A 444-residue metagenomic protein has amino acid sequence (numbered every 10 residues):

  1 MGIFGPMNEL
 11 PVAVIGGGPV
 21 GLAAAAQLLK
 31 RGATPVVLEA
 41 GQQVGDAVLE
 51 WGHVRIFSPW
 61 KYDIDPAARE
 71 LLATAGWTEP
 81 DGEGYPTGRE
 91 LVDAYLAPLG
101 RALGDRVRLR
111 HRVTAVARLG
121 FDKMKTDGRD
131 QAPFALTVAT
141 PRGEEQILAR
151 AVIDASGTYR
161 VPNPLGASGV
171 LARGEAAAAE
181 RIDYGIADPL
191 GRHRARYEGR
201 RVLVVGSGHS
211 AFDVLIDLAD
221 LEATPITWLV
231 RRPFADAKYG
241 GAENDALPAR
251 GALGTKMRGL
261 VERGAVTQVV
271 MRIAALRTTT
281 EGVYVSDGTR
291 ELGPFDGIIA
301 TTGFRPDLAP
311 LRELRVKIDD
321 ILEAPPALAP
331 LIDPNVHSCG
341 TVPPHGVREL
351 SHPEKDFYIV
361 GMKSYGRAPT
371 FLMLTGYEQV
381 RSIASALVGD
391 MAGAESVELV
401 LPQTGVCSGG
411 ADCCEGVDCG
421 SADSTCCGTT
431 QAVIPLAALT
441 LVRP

Functional and structural regions predicted by a protein language model:
L10-V37, A211-D220: N-terminal Rossmann-like FAD-binding beta1-loop-alpha1 element of flavoenzymes
P11, T34, R201, A223-I226 (+1 more regions): Residues at the starts of beta-strands that form the adenosine-phosphate
V20, Q43, Y159, S210 (+1 more regions): Conserved Rossmann-like nucleotide-cofactor binding loop
Q42-A94, G185-G191, W228-P248, K355: Glycine-rich active-site loop/strand segments that organize a redox cofactor
T78-V161, A275-Y284, G297: Feature captures the FAD/FMN-dependent oxidoreductase FAD-binding
G88, D154-L221, I226, L322-L331 (+1 more regions): Glycine-rich dinucleotide-binding loop and its adjacent helix/turn
H111, A115, A219-D320, S385-Q403: A Rossmann-like FAD-binding core segment of flavoenzymes
R305, D320-P444: C-terminal, flexible cofactor-proximal segment of oxidoreductases
